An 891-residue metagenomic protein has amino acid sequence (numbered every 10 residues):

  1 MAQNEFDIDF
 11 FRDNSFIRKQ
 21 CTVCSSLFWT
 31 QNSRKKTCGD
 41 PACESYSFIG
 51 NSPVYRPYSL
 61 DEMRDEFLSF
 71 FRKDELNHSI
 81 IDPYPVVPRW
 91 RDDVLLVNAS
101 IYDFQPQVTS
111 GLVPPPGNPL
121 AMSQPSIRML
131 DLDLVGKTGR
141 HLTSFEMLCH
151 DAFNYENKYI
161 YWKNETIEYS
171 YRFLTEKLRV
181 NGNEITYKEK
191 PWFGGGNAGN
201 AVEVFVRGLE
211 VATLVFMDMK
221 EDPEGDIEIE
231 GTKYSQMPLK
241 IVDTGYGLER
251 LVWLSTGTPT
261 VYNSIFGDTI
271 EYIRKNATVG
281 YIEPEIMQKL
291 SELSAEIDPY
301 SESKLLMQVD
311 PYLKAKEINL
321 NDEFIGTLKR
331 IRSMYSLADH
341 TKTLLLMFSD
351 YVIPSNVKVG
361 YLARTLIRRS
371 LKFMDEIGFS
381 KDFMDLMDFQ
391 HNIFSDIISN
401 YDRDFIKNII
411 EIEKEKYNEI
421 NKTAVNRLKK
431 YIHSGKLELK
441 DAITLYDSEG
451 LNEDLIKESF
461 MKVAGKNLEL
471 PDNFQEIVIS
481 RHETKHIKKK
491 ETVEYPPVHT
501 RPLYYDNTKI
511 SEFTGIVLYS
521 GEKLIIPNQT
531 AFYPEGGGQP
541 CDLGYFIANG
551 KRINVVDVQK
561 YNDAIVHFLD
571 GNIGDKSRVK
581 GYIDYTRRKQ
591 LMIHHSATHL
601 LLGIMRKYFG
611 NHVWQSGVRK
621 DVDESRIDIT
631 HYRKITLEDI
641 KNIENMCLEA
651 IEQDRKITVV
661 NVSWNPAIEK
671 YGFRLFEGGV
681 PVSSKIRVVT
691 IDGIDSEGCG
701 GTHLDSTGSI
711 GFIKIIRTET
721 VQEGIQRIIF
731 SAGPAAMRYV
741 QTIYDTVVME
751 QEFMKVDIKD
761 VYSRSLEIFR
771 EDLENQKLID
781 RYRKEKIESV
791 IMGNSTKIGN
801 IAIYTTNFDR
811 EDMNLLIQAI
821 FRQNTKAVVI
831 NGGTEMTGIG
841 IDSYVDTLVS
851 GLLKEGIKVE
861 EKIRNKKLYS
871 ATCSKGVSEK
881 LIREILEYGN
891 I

Functional and structural regions predicted by a protein language model:
A2-R18, S25, T30, A42-I891: A glycine- and charged-residue-rich anion-binding loop/surface
W29-T37: Short linker/helix segments within small regulatory modules
